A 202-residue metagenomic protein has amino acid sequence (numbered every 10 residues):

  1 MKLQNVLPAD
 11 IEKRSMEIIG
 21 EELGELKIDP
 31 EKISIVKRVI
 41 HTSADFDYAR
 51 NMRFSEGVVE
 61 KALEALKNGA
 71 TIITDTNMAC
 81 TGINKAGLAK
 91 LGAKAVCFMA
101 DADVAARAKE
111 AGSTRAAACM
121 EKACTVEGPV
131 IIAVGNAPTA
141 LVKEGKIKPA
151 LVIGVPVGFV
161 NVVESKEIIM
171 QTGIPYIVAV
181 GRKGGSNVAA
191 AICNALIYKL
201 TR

Functional and structural regions predicted by a protein language model:
M1-P30: Charged, compositionally biased N-terminal leader segments and the immediate start of the first structured element
I18-L26, T42-F46, A65-G69, A86 (+5 more regions): Change "in soluble alpha/beta enzymes" to "in soluble alpha/beta proteins
K27-H41: N-terminal glycine-rich anion-binding loops that anchor highly charged ligand groups
T42-R50, A106, A150-L151: Short, basic, glycine/proline-bearing loop/turn elements
R50-A65: A short, well-structured juxtamembrane/interface segment
T76-E144, P149-A150, V155-G158, K166: Conserved mixed alpha/beta catalytic, RNA-binding, or beta-rich assembly cores of soluble enzyme, regulatory
A150, V160-R202: C-terminal functional extensions of proteins
